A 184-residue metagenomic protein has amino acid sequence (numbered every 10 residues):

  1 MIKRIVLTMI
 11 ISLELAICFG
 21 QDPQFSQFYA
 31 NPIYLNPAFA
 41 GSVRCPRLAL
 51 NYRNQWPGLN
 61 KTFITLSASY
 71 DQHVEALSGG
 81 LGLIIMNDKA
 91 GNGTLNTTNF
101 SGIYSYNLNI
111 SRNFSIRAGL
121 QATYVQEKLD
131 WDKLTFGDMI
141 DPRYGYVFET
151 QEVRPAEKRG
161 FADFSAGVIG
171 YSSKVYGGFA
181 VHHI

Functional and structural regions predicted by a protein language model:
M1-Q24: Bacterial Sec-dependent N-terminal signal peptides
Q21-I184: Subset of outer-membrane beta-barrel
